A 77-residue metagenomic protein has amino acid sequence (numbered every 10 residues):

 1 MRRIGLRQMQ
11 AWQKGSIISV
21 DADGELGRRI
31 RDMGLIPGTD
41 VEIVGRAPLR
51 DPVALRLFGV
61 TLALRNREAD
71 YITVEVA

Functional and structural regions predicted by a protein language model:
I17, D40-I43: Conserved hydrophobic positions within beta-strands
S19-D23: A structural micro-motif recognizing beta-strand termini and the immediately following turn/loop segments
E25-R29: Short alpha-helix capping/helix-loop boundary micro-motifs
A47-A77: C-terminal structural segments of small proteins and small subunits
